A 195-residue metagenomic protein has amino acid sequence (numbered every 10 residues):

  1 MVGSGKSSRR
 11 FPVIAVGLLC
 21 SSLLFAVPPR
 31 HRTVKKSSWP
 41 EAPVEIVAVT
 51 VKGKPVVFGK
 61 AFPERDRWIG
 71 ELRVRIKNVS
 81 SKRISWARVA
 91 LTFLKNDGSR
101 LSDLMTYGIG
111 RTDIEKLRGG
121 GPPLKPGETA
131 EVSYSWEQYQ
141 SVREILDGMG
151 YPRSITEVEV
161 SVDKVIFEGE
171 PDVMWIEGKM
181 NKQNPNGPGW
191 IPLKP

Functional and structural regions predicted by a protein language model:
M1-R9: N-terminal secretory signal peptides that target proteins for export/translocation
I14-S22: Bacterial N-terminal signal peptides
V27-E71, G189: Low-complexity, acidic Ser/Thr/Pro/Gly-rich terminal tails and inter-domain linkers that flank the onset of structured
I76-S80: Asparagine-centered strand-capping/turn motif at beta-strand->loop junctions
S85-V89, R153-T156: Short coil-to-beta strand junction motifs in C2/discoidin
W86-L101, T106-I109: Short acidic, flexible loop segments centered on an aromatic residue
L104-M149: Intrinsically disordered, low-complexity Pro/Gly/Ser/Thr-rich segments with frequent PxxP/GP/PP motifs and embedded
S133-I191: Terminal connector regions
